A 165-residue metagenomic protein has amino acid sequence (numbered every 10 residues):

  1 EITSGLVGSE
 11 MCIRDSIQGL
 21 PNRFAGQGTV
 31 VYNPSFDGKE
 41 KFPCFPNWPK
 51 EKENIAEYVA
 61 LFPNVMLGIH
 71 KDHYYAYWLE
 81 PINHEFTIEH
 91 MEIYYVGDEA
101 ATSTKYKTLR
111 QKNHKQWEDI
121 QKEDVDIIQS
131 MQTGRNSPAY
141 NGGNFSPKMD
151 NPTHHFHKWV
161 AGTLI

Functional and structural regions predicted by a protein language model:
E1-G8, C12-I13: Single conserved hydrophobic/aromatic residue that forms the stacking wall/gate of nucleotide- or nucleobase-binding
E10, R14-A25, N144-H155: Amphipathic alpha-helical surface "interface" segments used for docking/oligomerization or membrane association within
R14-F45, K52, V65: Small-residue-rich helix-loop
K50-I120, D124: Substrate-recognition/cap regions that form aromatic- and gly/pro-loop-enriched pockets for small-molecule ligands
H84, D98-I165: TerminUS-proximal long segments
